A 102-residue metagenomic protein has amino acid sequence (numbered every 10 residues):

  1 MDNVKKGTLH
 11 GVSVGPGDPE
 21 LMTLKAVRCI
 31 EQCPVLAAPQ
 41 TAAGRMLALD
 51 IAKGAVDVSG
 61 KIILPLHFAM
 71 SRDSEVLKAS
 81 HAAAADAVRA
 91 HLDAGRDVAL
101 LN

Functional and structural regions predicted by a protein language model:
M1-P19, L24-N102: Class I S-adenosyl-L-methionine
